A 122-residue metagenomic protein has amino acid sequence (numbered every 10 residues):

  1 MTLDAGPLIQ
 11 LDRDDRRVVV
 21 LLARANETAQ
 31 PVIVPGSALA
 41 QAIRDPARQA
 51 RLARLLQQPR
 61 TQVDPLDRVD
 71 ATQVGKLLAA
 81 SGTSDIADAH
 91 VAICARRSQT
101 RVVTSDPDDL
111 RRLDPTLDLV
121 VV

Functional and structural regions predicted by a protein language model:
M1-V34, I43-P59, V120: Short, well-structured N-terminal submotif of metal-dependent ribonuclease cores
P7-L8, A38, D70, H90-V91 (+1 more regions): Alpha-helix capping/helix-boundary segments
A42, D85-R101: Acidic, metal-associated active-site segment
A47, S105-D109: Short, polar loop motifs at secondary-structure junctions
R60-S81: Acidic catalytic patch
T61, P115-V122: Active-site regions of enzymes building and remodeling cell-envelope glycoconjugates
D108-T116: Short loop/helix-cap segments at secondary-structure boundaries that form the rim of catalytic
